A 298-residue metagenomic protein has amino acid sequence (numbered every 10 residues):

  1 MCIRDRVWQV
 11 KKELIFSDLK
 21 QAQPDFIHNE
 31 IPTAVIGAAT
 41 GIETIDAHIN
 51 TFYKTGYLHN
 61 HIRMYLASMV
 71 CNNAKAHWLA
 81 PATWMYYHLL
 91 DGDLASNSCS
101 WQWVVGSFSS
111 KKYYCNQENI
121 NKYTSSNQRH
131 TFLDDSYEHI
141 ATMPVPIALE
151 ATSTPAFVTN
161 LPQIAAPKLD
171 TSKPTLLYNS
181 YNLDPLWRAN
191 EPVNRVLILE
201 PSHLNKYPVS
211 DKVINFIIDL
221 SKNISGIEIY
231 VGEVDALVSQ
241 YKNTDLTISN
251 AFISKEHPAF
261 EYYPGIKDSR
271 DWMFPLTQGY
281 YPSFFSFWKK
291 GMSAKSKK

Functional and structural regions predicted by a protein language model:
R4-L161: Active-site-proximal binding-pocket segments
R4-Q23, G37, N50-K54, S153-K298: Trp/Phe/Arg-rich N-terminal binding region typifying the photolyase-homology
